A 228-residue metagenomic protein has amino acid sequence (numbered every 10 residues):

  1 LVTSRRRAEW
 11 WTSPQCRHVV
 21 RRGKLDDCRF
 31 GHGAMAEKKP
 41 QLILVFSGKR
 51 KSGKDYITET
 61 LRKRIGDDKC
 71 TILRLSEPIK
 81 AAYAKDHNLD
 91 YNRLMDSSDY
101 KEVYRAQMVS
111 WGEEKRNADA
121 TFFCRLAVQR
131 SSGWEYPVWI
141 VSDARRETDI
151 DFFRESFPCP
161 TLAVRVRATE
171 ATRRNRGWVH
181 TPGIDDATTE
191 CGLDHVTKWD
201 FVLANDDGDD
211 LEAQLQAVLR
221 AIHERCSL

Functional and structural regions predicted by a protein language model:
W10-W11: Tryptophan (W) side chains
F46: Hydrophobic anchor at the beta1->P-loop junction of P-loop NTPases
R50, E102, N117, T121-F122 (+1 more regions): Small-molecule kinase domains that catalyze NTP-dependent phosphoryl transfer to phosphate-bearing small molecules
D55: Walker A/P-loop
R74-W139, R145: ATP-dependent small-molecule kinase phosphotransfer cores that center on conserved nucleotide phosphate-binding segments
L126-G177: ATP-dependent NMP and nucleoside kinases share a basic, alpha-helical "lid"
